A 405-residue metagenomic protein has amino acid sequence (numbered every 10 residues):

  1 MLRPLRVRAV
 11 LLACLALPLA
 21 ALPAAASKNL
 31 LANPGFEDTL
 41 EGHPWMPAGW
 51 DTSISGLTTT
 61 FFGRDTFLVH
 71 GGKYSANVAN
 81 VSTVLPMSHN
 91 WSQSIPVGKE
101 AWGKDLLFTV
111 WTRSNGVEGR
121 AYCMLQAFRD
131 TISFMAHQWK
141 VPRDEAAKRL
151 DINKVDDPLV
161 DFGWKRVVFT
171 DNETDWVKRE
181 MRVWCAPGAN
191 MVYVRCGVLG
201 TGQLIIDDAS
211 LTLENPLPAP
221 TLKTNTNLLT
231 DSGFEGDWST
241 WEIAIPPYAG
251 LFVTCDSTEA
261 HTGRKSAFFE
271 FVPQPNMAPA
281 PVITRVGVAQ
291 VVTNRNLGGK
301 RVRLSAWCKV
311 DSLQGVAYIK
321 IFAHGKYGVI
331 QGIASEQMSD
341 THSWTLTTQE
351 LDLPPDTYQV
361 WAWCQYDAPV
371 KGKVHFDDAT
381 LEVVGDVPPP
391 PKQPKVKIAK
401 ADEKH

Functional and structural regions predicted by a protein language model:
M1-L11: Bacterial N-terminal signal peptides that target proteins for export
A9-L12, I398-K400: Intrinsic disorder/low-complexity segments, especially N-terminal tails and targeting/processing regions
V10-A21: Bacterial N-terminal signal peptides
A25-H405: Extracellular and organelle-lumenal recognition/adhesion modules and their flexible linkers in secreted
